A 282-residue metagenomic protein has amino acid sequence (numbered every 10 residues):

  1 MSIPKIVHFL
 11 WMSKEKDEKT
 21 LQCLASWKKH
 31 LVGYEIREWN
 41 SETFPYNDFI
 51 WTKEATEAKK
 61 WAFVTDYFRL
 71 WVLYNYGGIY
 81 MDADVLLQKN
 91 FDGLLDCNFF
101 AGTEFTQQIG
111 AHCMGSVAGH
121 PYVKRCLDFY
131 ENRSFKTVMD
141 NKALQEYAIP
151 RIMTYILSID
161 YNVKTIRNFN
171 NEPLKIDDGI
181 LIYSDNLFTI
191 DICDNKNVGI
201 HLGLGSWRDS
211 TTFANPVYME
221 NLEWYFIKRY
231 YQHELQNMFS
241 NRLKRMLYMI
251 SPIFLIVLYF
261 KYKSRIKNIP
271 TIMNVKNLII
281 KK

Functional and structural regions predicted by a protein language model:
M1-T65, A83-K282: Glycosyltransferase-associated regions of secretory-pathway enzymes, highlighting luminal stem/catalytic domains
Y67-G78: Small-residue hinge/turn detector
